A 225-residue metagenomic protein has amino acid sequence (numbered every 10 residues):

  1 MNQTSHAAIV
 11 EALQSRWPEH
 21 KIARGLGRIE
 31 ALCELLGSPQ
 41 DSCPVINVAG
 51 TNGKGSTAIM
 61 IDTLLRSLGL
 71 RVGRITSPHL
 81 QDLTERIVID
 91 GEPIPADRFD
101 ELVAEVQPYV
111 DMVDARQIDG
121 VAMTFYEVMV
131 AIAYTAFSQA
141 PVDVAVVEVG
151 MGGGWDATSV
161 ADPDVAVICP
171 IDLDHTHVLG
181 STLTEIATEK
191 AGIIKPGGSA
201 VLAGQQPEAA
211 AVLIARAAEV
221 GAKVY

Functional and structural regions predicted by a protein language model:
M1-H6, A161-D162, T184: ATP-dependent carboxylate-amine ligase
M1-N52, S56-R71, L80-D82, P141 (+2 more regions): N-terminal leader/targeting and accessory segments in enzymes
Q3-A23, G91, V147-M151, V165-V178: N-terminal-biased segments
H20, L26, E30-D41, S67-A161 (+2 more regions): ATP-dependent carboxylate-amine ligase catalytic core
K54, G153-W155, D174, E208: Glycine-rich nucleotide phosphate-binding loop and flanking beta-alpha elements of Rossmann-like dinucleotide-binding
V113-Q117, P141-E148, P163-Y225: Acidic, Mg2+-coordinating active-site environments of NTP-dependent enzymes
